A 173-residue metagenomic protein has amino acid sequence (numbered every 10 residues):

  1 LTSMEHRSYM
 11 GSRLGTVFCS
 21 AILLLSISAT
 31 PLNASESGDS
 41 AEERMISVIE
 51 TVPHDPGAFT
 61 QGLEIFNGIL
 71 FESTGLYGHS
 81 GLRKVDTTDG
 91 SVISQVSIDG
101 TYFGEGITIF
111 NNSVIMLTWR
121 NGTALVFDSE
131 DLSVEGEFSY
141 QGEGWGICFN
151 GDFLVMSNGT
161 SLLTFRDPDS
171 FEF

Functional and structural regions predicted by a protein language model:
L1-S35: Secretory targeting signatures
G38-P56, G90-S91: A short helix->beta-strand "capping" segment at the edge of beta-propeller domains
P56-N67, G100-N111, Y140-S157: Beta-rich, blade/repeat-based domains predominating in secreted/periplasmic proteins but also intracellular
F71-Y77, I109, V114-G122, M156-S161: Conserved beta-strand positions in repeat-built beta-propeller and related beta-rich domains
E72-V96: Beta-propeller domains
D86-G90, D128-L132, P168-F171: Short loop/turn segments that connect beta-strands within beta-propeller blades
G90-L125, L132-G144: Blade-loop segments of beta-propeller domains
